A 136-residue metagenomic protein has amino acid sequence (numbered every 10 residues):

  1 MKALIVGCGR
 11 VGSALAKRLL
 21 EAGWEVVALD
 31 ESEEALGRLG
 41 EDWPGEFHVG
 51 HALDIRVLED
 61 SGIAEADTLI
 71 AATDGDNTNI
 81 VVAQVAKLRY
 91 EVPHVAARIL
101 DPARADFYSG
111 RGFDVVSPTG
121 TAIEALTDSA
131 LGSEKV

Functional and structural regions predicted by a protein language model:
M1-V136: Cytosolic regulatory regions of ion transport systems
